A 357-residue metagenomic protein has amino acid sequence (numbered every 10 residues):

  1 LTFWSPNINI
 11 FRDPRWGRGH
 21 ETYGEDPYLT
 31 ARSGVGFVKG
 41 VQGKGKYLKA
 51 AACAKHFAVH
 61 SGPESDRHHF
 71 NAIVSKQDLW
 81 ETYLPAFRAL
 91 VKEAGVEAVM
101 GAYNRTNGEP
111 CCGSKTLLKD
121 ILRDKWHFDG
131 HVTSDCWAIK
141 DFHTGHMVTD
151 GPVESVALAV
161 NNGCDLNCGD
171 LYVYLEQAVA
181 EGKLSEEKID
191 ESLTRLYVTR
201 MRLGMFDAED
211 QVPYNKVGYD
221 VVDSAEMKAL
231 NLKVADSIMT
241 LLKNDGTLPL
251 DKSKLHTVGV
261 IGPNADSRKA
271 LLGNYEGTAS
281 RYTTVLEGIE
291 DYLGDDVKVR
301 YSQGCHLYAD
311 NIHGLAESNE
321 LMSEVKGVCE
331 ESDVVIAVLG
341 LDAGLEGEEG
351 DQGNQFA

Functional and structural regions predicted by a protein language model:
L1-A357: Glycoside hydrolase catalytic-domain context in secreted enzymes
